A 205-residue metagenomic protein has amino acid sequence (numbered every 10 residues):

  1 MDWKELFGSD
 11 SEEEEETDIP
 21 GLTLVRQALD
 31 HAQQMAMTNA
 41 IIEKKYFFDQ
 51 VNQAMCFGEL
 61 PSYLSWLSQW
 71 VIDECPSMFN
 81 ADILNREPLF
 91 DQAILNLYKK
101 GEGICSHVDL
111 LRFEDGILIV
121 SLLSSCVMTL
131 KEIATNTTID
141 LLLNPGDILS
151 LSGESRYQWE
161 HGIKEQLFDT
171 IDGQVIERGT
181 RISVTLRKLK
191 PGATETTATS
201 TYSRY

Functional and structural regions predicted by a protein language model:
M1-Y205: Non-heme Fe(II) oxygenase metal-center motifs and adjacent flexible, charged/small-residue loops
